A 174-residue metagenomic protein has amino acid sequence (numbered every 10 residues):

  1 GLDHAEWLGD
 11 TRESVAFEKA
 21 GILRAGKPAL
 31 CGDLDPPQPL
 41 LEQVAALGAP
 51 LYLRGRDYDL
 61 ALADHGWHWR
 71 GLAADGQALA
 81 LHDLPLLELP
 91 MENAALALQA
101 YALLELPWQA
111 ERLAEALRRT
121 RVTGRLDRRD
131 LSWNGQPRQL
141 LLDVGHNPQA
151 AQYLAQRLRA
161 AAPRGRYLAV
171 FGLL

Functional and structural regions predicted by a protein language model:
G1, S14, Q77-L174: Nucleotide phosphate-binding/pyrophosphate-handling subdomain across enzymes that bind or process nucleotide phosphates
L2-L81, A94-A114: Acidic, Mg2+-coordinating active-site environments of NTP-dependent enzymes
